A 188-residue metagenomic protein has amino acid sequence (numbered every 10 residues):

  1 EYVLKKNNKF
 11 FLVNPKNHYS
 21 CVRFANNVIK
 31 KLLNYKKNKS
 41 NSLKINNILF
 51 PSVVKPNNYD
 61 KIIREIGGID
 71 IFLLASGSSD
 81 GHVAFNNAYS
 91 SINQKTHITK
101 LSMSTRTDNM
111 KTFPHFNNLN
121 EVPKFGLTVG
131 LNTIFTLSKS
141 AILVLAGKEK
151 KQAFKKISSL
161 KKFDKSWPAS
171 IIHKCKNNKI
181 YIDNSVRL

Functional and structural regions predicted by a protein language model:
E1-L73: Ligand-binding beta-strand-loop-alpha-helix segment within the catalytic cores of soluble metabolic enzymes
S40-L43, I63-G68, I92, G126 (+2 more regions): Solvent-exposed alpha-helices and their adjacent loops that cap or buttress functional pockets in soluble metabolic
L49-S52, N118-P123, S158-L160: Short, flexible loop segments at the rims of nucleotide/cofactor-binding pockets, characterized by
P51, F72-S78, L143-A146: Short beta-strand segments
K55-Y59, G126-G130, K165: Amphipathic coiled-coil/heptad-repeat helices and related helical stalk/stem segments that mediate oligomerization
P56, S79-H82, S90-S91, K150 (+1 more regions): Short, catalytically relevant binding-site loops at active-site mouths
G81-V129: Class I SAM-dependent methyltransferase SAM-binding "motif I" and its flanking Rossmann-like core
V129-N132, T136-L188: ATP/nucleoside-binding phosphotransfer catalytic cores, i.e., glycine-rich phosphate-binding loops
